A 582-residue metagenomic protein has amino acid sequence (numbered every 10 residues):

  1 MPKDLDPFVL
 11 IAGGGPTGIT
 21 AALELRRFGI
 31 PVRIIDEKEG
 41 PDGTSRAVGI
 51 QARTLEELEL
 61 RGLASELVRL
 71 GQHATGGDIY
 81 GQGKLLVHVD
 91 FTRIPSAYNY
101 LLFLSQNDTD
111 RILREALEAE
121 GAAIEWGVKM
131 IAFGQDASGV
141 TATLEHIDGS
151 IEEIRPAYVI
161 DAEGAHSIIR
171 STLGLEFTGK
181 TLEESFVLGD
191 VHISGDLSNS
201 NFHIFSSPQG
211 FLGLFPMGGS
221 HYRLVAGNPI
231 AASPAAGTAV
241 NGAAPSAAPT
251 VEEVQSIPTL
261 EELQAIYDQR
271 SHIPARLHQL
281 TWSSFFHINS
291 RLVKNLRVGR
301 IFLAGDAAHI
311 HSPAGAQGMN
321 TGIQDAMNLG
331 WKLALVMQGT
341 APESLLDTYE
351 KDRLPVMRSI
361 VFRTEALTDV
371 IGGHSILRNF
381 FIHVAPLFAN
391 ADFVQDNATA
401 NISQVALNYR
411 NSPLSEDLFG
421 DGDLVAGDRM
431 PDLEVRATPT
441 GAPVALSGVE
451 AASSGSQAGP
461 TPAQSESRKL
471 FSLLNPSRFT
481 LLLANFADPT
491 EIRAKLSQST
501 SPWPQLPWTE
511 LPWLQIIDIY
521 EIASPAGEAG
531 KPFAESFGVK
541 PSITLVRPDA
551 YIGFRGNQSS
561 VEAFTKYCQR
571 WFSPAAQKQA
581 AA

Functional and structural regions predicted by a protein language model:
P2-F8, A12, R27-F28, S96 (+7 more regions): Helical substrate-recognition/capping region of FAD-dependent monooxygenase/halogenase enzymes
L5-P7, D148-Y158: Core beta-strand elements of the Rossmann-like FAD/NAD(P) dinucleotide-binding domain in flavoenzyme oxidoreductases
G18-I19: N-terminal Rossmann-fold NAD(P) dinucleotide-binding loop
R26-A47: Glycine-rich FAD pyrophosphate-binding loop
G43-E118, G134, F215-P216: Active-site-adjacent segment of FAD-dependent monooxygenases/related oxidoreductases
L70, A235-T321, A341, R363 (+4 more regions): FAD/FMN-dependent oxidoreductases across multiple families
E115, Y158, A162-I288: Conserved FAD-binding catalytic core of PHBH/FMO-like flavoproteins
W126-V140: A conserved short coil-to-beta-strand element within the FAD-binding core of flavoproteins
